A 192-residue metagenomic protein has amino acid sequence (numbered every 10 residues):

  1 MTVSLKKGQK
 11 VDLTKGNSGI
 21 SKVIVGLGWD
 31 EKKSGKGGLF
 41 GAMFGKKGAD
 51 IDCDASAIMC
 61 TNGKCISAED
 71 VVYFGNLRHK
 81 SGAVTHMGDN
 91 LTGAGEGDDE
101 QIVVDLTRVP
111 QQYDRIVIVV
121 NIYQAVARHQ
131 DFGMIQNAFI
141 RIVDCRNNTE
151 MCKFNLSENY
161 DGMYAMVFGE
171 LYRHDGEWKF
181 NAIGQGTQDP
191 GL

Functional and structural regions predicted by a protein language model:
M1-R115, V119-L192: Intrinsic-disorder/low-complexity signal
